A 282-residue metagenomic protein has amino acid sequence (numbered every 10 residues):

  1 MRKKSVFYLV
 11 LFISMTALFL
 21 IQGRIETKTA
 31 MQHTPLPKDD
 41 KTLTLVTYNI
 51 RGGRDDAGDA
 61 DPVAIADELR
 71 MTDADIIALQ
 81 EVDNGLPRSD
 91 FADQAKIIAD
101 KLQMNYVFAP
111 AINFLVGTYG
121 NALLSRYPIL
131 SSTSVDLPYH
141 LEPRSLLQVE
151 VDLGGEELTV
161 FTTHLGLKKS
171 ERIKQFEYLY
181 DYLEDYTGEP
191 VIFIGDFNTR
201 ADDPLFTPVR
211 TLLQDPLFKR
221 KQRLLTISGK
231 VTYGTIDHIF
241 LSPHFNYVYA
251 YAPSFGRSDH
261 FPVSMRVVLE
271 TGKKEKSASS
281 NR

Functional and structural regions predicted by a protein language model:
M1-I76, D100, N105-F108, I112-R282: Active-site regions of metal-assisted phosphoester/phosphodiester hydrolases, unifying DNase/endonuclease modules
I50-D55, L79-S89: Active-site neighborhood of divalent metal-dependent phosphoester/pyrophosphate hydrolases
N84-G85, D93, I98: Extracytoplasmic small-molecule ligand-binding "clamshell" domains of the periplasmic binding protein/Venus flytrap
